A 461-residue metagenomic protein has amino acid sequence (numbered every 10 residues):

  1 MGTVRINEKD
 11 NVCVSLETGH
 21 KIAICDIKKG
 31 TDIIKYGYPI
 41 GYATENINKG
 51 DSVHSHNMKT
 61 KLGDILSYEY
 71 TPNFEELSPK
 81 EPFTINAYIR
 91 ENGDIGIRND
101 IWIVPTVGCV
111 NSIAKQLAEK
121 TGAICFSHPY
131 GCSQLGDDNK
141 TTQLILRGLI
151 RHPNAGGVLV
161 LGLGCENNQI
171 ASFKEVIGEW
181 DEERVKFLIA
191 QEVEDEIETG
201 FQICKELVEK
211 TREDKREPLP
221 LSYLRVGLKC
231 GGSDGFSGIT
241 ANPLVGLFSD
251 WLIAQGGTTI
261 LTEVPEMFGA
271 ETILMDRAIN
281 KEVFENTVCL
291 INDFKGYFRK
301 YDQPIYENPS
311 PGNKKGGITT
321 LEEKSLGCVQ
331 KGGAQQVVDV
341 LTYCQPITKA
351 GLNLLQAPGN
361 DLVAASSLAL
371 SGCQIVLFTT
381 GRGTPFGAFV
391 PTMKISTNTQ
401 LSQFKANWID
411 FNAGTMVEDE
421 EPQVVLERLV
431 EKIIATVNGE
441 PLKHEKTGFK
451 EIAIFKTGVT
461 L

Functional and structural regions predicted by a protein language model:
M1-I375, R382-L461: Metallocofactor- and cofactor-centric catalytic cores in central/energy metabolism, strongly enriched
